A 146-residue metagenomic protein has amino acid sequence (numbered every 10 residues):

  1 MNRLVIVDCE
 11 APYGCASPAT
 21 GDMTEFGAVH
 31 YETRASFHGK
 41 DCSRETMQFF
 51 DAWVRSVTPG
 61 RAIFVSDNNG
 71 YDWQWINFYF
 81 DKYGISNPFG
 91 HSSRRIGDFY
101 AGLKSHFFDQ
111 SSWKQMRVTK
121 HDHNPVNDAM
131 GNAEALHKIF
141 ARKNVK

Functional and structural regions predicted by a protein language model:
N2-L4, G21-T24, H30-H38, D51-K146: Metal-dependent phosphoesterase core characteristic of DEDDh/y 3'-5' exonuclease domains
C9-P18: Short acidic, Gly/Ser-rich segments with clustered Asp/Glu that frequently serve as metal-coordination loops in enzyme
K40-M47: A conditional alpha-helix N-cap/helix-loop micro-motif detector
